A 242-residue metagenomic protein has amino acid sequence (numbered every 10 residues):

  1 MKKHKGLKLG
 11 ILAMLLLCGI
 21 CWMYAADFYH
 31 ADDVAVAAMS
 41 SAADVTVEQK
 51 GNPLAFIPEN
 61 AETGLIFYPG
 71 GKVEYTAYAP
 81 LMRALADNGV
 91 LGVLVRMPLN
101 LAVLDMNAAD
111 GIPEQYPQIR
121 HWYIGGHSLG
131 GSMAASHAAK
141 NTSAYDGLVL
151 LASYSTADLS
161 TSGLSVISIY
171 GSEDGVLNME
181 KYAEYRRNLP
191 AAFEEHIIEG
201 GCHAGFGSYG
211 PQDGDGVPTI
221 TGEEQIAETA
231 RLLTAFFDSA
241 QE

Functional and structural regions predicted by a protein language model:
L7-Y24: Hydrophobic membrane-insertion alpha-helices, especially the h-region of bacterial N-terminal signal peptides
E62-G70: Short beta-strand element of the alpha/beta-hydrolase
L81, L177-R187: Short alpha-helix in the alpha/beta-hydrolase fold that links the catalytic acid
M82-A102: Conserved alpha/beta-hydrolase
I124-G126, L151: Short beta-strand immediately N-terminal to the catalytic nucleophile in serine-hydrolase-like folds
G126-A134: Gly/Ala-rich beta-loop-alpha elbow adjacent to hydrolase catalytic centers
A144-S155: A conserved short beta-strand
S168-Y170: Short beta-strand/loop motif that positions the catalytic acidic residue of the alpha/beta-hydrolase fold
